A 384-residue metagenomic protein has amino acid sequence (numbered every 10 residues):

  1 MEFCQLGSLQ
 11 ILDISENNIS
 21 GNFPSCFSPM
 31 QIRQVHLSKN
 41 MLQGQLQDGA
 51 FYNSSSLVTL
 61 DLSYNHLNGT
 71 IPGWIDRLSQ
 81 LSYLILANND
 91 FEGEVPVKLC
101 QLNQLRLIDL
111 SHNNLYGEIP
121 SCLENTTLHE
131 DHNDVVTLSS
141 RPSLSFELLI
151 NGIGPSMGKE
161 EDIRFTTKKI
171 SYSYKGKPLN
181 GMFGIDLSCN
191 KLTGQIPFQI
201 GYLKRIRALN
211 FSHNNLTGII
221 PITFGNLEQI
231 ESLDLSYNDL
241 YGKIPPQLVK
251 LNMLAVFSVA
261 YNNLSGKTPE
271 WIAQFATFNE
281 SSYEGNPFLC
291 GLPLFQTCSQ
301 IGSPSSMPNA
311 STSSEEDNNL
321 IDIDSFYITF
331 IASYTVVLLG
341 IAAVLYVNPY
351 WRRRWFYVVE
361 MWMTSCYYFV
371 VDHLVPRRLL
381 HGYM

Functional and structural regions predicted by a protein language model:
M1-I301: Change "centered on extracellular leucine-rich repeats
N133, S299-M384: Terminal membrane/secretory targeting segments in land-plant proteins
